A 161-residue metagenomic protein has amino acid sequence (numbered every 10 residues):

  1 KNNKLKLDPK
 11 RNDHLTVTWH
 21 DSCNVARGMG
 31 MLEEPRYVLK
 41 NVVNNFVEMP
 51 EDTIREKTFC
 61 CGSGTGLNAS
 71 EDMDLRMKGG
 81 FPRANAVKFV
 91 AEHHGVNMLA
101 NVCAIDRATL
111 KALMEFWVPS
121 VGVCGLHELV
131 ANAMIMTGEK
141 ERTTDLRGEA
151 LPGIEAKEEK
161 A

Functional and structural regions predicted by a protein language model:
K1-A161: Iron-sulfur cluster-binding electron-transfer modules in prokaryotic oxidoreductases
